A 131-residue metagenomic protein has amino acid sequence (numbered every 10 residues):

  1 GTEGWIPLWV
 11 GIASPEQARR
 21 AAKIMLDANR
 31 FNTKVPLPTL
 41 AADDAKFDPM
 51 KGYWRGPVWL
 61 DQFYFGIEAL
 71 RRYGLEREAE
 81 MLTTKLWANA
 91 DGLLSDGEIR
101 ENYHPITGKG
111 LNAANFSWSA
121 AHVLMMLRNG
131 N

Functional and structural regions predicted by a protein language model:
G1-V58, D91-N131: Extended glycan-interaction surfaces of carbohydrate-active proteins
E3-P15, F63-E76, L86: Alpha-helical support elements that line or immediately flank enzyme active sites and cofactor-binding pockets
A22, L82-T83: Inward-facing hydrophobic residues that define packing positions of alpha-helical scaffold repeats
E78, K85-G92: Alpha-helical scaffold segments in carbohydrate-active enzymes
